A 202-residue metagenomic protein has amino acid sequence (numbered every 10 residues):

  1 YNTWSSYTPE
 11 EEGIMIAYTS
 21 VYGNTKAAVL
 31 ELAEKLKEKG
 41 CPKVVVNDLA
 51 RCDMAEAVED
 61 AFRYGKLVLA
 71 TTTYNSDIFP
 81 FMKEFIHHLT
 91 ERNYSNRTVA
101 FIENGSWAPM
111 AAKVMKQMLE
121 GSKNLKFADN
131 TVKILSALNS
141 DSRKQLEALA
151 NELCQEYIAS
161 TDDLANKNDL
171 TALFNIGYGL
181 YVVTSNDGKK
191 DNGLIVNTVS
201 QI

Functional and structural regions predicted by a protein language model:
Y1-G13, L30-L49, A57-D163: FMN-binding flavodoxin-like domain, especially the glycine-rich phosphate-binding loop
Y18, G23-T25: Glycine-rich phosphate/diphosphate-binding loop of Rossmann-like nucleotide-binding domains
V21, S106, D187: Short, glycine/serine-rich, charged loops/turns that create anion-binding and catalytic segments at active sites
T25, T71-T73, T184-S185, T198: Ser/Thr-centric signal marking residues that sit in or immediately flank functional binding/regulatory motifs
T25-K26, A111, D191-I195: Short glycine/serine/threonine-rich phosphate/pyrophosphate-binding segments that cradle anionic phosphate groups
D53: Active-site loop segments of alpha/beta catalytic cores
D163-I202: N-terminal structural module
